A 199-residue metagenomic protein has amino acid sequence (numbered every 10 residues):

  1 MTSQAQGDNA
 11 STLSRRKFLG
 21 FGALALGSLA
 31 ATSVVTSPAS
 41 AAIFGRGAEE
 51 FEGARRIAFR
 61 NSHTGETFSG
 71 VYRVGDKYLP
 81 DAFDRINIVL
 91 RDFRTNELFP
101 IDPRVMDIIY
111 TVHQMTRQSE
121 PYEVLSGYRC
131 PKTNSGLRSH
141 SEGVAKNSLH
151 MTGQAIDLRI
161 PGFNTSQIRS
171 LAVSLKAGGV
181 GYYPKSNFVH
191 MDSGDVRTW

Functional and structural regions predicted by a protein language model:
M1-L13: N-terminal secretory signal peptides
T2, G22, R55-R60, H140-W199: Catalytic cores and adjacent binding grooves of peptidoglycan-active enzymes
S14-V34: N-terminal export leaders
T32-G70: C-terminal segment of N-terminal export signals and the immediately downstream linker at the start of the mature
G70-V71, G136-S139: Short, solvent-exposed loop/turn and secondary-structure capping segments
G75-L125: Active-site acidic/histidine clusters and adjacent loop/turn architecture that either coordinate catalytic ions
M106-Y110, N134, T165, R169: Extracytoplasmic/secreted envelope proteins and their assembly/folding machinery, especially bacterial periplasmic
P121-S135: Acidic helix-start/capping segments at beta-turn-to-alpha-helix junctions
